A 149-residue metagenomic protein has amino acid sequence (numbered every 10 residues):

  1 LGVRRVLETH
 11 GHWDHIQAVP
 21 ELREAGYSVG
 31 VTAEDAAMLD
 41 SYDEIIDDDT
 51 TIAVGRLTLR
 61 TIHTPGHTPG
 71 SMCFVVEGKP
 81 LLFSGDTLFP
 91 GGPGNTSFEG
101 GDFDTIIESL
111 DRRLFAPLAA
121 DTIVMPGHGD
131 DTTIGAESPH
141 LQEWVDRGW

Functional and structural regions predicted by a protein language model:
L1-R60, H140-E143: Active-site HxH/HxHxD metal-binding segment of metal-dependent hydrolases
L7-H10, T64, T68, S84: Ser/Thr-glycine-rich phosphate-binding loops at phosphate-binding pockets of nucleotides, nucleotide cofactors
E34, T64, T87: Short strand-turn motif at the edge of the Rossmann-like AdoMet-binding core
T58, T68-W149: Metallo-beta-lactamase
